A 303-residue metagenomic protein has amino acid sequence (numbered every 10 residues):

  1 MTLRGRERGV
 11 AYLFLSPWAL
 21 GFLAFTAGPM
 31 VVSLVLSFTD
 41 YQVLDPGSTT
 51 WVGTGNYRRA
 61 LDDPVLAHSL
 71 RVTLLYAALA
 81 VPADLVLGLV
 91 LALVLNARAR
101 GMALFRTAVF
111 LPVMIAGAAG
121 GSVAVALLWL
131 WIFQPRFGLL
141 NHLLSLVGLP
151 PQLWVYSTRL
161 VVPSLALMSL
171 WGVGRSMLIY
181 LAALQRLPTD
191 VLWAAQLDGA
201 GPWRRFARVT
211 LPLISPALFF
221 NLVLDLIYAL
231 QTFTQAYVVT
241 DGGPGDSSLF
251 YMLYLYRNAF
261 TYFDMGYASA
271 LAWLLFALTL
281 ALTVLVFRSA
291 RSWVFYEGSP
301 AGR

Functional and structural regions predicted by a protein language model:
M1-R6: Short, Lys/Arg-rich, polar N-terminal cytosolic tail immediately upstream of the first transmembrane signal-anchor
E7-R303: A structural signal for multi-pass alpha-helical bundles of membrane permease subunits that mediate small-molecule
